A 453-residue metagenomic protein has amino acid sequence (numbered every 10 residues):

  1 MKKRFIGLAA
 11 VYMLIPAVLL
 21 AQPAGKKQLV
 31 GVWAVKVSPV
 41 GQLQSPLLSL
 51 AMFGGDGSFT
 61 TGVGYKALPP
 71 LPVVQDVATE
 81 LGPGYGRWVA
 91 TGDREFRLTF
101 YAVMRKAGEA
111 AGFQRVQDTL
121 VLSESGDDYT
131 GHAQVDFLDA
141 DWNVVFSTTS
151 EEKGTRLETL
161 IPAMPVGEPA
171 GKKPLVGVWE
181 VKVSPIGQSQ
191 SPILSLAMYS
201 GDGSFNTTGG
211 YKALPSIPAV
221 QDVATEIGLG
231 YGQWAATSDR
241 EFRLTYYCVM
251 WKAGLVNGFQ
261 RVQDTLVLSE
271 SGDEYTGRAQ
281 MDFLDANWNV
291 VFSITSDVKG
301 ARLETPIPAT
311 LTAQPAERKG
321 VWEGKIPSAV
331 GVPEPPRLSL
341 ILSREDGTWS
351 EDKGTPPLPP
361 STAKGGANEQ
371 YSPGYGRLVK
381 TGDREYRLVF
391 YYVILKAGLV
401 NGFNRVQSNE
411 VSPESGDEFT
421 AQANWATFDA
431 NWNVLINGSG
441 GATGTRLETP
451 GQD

Functional and structural regions predicted by a protein language model:
L8-A17: Bacterial N-terminal signal peptides
L19-P23: Boundary at the C-terminal end of the N-terminal hydrophobic targeting segment
G25-Q44, G86, P169-S189, G232 (+2 more regions): Tryptophan-anchored aromatic micro-motifs
K26, F53-D56, V89-F96, L120-Y129 (+11 more regions): A short, structured loop/turn motif at beta-sheet edges
Q44-R94, Q190-E241, E334-R384: N-terminal glycine/threonine-rich, aromatic-flanked beta-hairpin/loop signature
L48-G55, G84-A90, R115-E124, A133 (+11 more regions): Hydrophobic/aromatic beta-strand elements that line small-molecule binding cavities or substrate pockets in beta-rich
F96-G126, T130, F242-G272, T276 (+1 more regions): Acidic, glycine-rich flexible loop segments
V135-G167, M281-Q314, W425-D453: Edge beta-strand at a domain terminus
